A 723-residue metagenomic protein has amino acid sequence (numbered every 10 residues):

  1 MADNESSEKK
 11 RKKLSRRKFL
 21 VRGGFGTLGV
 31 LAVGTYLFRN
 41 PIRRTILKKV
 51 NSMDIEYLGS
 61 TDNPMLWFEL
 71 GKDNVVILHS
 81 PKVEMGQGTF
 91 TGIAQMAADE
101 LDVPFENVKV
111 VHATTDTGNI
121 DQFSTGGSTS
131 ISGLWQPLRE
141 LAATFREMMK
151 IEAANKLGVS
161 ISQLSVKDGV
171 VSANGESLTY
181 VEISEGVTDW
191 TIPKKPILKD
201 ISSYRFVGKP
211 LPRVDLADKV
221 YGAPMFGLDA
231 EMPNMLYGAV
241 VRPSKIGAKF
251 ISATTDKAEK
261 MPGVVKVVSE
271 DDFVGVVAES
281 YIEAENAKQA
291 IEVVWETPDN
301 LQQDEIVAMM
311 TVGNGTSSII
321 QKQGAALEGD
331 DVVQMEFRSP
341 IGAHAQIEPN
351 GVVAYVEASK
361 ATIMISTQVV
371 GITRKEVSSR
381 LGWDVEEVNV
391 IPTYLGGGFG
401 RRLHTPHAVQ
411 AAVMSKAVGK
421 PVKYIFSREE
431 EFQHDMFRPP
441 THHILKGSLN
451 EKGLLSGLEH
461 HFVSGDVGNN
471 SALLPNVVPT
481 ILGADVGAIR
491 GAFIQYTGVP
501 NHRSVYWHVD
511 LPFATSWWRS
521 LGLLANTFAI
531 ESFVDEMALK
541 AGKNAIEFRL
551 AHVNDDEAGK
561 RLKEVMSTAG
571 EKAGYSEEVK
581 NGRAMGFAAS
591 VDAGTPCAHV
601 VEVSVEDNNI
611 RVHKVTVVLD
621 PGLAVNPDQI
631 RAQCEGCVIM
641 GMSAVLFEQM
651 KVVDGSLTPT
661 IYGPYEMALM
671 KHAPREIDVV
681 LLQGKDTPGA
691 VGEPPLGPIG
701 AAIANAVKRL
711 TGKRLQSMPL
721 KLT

Functional and structural regions predicted by a protein language model:
A2-T723: Cofactor-binding beta-sheet edge motifs in enzyme active sites
